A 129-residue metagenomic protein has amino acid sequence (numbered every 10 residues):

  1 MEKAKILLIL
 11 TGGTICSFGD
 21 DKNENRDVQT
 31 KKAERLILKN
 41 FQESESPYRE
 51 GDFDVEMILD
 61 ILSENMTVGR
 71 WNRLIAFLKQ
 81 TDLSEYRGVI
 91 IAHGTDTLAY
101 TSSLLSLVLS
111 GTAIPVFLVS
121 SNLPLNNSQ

Functional and structural regions predicted by a protein language model:
M1-Q129: Active-site histidine-anchored catalytic micro-motif
